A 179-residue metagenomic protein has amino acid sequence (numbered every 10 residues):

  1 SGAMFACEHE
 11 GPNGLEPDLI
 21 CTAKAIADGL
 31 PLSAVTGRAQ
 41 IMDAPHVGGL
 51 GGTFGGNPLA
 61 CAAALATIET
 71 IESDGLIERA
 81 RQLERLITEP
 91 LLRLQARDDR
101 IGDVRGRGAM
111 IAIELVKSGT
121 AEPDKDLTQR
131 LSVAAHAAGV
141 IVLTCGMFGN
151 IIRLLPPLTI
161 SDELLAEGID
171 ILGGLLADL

Functional and structural regions predicted by a protein language model:
S1-L179: Conserved N-terminal phosphate-binding loop of PLP-dependent enzymes in the Aspartate aminotransferase
